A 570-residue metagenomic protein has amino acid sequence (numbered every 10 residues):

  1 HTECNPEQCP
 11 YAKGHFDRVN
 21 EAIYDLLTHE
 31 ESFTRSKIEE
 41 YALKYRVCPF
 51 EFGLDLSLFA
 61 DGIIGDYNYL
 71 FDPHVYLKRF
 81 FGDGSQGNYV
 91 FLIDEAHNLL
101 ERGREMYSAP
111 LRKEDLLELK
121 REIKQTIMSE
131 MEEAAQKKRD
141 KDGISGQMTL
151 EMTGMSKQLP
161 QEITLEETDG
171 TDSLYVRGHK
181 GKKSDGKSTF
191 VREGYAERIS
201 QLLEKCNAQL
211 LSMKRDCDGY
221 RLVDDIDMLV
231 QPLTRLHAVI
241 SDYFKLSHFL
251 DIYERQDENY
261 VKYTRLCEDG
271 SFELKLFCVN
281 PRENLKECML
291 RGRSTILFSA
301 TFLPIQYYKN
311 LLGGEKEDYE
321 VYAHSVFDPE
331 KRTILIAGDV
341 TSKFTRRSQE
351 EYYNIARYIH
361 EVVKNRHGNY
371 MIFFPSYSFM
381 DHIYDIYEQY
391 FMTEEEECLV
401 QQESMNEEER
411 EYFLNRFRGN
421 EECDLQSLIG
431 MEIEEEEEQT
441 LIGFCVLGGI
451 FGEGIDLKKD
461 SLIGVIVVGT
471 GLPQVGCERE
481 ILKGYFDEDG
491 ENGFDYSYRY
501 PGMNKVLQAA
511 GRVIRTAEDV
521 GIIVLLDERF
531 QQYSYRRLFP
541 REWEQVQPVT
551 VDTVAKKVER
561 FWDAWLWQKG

Functional and structural regions predicted by a protein language model:
H1-G570: ASCE RecA-like P-loop NTPase motor cores that couple ATP hydrolysis to mechanical translocation on nucleic acids
